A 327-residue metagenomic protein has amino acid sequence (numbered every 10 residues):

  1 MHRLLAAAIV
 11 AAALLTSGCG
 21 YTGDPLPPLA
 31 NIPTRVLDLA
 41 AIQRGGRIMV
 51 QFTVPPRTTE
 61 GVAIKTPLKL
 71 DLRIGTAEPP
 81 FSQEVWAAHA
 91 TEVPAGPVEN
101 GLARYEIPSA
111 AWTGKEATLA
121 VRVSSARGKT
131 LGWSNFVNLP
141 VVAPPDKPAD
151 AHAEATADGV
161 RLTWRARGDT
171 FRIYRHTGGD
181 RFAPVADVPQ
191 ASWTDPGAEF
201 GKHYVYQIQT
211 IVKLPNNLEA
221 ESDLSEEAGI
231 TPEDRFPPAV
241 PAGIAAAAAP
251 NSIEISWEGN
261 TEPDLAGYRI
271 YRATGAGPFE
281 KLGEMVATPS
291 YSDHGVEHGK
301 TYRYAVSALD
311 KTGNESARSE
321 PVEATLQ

Functional and structural regions predicted by a protein language model:
M1-A8: Bacterial N-terminal signal peptides that target proteins for export
L15-G18: C-terminal motif of bacterial Sec signal peptides marking the signal peptidase cleavage site
G20-I64, K129-G168, F200, K213-D264 (+2 more regions): Pro/Thr/Ser/Gly-rich low-complexity, intrinsically disordered linker/stalk tracts
F52, L72, L119-V123, L139 (+11 more regions): An aromatic-rich alpha-helical recognition segment common to small helix-rich domains
P55-S82, R165-G179, E258-T274: Solvent-exposed loop/turn segments flanking beta-strands in beta-repeat/beta-sandwich domains
A95-E99, A183-P189, L282-A287: Short beta-strand segments within Ig-like beta-sandwich modules, predominantly Fibronectin type-III
N100-I107, P189-T194, A287-S292: Short S/T/G- and acidic-enriched coil/turn segments that sit immediately N-terminal to beta-strands in beta-sandwich
I107-K129, D195-L218, D293-N314: Beta-strand-rich modules
